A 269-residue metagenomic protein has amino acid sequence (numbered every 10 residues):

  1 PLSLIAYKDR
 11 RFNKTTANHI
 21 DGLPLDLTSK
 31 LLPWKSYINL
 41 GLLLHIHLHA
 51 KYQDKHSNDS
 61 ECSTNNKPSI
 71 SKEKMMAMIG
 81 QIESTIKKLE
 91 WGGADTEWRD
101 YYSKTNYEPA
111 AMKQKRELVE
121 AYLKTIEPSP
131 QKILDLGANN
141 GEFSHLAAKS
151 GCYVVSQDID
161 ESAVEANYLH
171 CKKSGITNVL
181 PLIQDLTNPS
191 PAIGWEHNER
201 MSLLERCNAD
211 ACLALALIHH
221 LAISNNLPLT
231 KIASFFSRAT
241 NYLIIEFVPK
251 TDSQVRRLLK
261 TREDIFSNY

Functional and structural regions predicted by a protein language model:
A110-S129: Conserved alpha-helix/loop element of class I SAM-dependent methyltransferases that forms part of the SAM/SAH-binding
S129-N139: Conserved class I S-adenosyl-L-methionine
N140-C152: Conserved SAM-binding loop of SAM-dependent methyltransferases across substrates and taxa, primarily the Class I
Y153-D158: Conserved SAM-binding motif I beta-strand of class I
Y168-R206: S-adenosyl-L-methionine
C212-L213: A conserved beta-strand element that flanks and buttresses the S-adenosyl-L-methionine
H220-F236: A short, conserved alpha-helix within the catalytic core of class I
F235-K250: Conserved beta-strand signature within the Rossmann-like core of class I S-adenosyl-L-methionine
